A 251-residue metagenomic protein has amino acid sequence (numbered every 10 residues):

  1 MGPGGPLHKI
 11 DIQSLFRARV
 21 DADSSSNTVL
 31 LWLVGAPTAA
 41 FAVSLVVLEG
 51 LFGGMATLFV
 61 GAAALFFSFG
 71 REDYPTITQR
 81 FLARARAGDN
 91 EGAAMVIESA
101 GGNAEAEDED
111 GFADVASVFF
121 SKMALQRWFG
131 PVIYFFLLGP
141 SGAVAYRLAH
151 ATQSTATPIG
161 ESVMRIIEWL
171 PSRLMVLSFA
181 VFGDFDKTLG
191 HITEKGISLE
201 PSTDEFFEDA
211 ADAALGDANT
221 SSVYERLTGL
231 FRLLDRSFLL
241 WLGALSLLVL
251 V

Functional and structural regions predicted by a protein language model:
M1-V251: Hydrophobic N-terminal alpha-helices or hydrophobic patches in metabolic proteins across all domains of life
